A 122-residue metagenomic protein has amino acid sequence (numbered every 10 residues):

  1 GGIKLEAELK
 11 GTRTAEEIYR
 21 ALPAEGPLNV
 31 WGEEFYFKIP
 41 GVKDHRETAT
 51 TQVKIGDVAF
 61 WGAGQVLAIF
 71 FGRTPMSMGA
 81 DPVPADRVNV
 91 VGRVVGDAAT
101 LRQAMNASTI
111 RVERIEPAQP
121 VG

Functional and structural regions predicted by a protein language model:
G1: Hydrophobic alpha-helical positions that pack around
A7, G11-G122: Glycine-rich active-site loops that engage anionic ligands at enzyme catalytic sites
